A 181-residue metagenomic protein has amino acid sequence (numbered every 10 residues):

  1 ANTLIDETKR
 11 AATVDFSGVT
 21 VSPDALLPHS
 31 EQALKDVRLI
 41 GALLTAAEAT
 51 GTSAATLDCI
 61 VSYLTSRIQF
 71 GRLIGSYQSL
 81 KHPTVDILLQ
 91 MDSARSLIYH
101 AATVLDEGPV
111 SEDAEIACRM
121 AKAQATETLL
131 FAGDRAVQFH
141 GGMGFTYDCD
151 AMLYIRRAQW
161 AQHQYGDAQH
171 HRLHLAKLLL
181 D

Functional and structural regions predicted by a protein language model:
A1-D58, S62: FAD-binding core of flavoproteins
D36-D181: Alpha-helical interface subdomain recognition
